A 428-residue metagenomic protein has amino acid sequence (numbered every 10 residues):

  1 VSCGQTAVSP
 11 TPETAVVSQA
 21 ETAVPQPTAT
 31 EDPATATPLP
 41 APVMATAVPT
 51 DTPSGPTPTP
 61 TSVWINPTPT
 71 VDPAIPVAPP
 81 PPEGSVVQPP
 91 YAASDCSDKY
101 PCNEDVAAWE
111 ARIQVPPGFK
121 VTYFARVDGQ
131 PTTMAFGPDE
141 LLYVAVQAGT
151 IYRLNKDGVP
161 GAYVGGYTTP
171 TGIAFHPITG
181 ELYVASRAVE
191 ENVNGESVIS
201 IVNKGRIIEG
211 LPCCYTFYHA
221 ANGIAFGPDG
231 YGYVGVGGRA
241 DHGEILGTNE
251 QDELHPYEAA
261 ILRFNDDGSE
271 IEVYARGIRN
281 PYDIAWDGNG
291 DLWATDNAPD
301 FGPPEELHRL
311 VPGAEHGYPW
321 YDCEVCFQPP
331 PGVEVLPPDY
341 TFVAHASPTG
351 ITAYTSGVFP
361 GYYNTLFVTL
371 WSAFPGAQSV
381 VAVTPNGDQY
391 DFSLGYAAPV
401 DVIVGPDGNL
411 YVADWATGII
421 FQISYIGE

Functional and structural regions predicted by a protein language model:
T6-Y91, E428: Ser/Thr-rich, Proline-interspersed low-complexity disordered segments
V71-P116, G238-E272, R279-N280, I284-Y390 (+3 more regions): Beta-propeller domain segments
Y123-D128, A162-Y167, I208-T216, V273-G277 (+2 more regions): Surface loop/turn motifs at the tips and blade-to-blade linkers of beta-strand repeat domains
V127, G137, H176-I178, G227-D229 (+3 more regions): Structural WD40 beta-propeller signal
M134, I173, I224, P281-I284 (+2 more regions): Hydrophobic core register within WD40 beta-propeller blades
L141-V144, E181-A185, Y231-G235, D291-T295 (+3 more regions): Conserved beta-propeller blade signature
I151-L182, S186: Blade-loop segments of beta-propeller domains
P170, A188-F226: Asp-box/WD-like beta-propeller blade repeats and closely related beta-sheet repeat scaffolds
